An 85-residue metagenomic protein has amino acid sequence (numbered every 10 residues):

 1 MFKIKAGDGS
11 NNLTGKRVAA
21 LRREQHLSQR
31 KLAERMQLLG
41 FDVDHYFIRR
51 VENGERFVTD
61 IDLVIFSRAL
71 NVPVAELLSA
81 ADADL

Functional and structural regions predicted by a protein language model:
M1-Q25: A short, Lys/Arg-rich alpha-helix, primarily the initiator
F2-D8, R68, A75-L85: Short, charged recognition helix plus adjacent turn of helix-turn-helix-like nucleic-acid-binding domains
L13-K16, L27, V43, V58-I61: Residue-level signal for the short linker/turn that defines the boundary of a DNA-recognition helix
L21, R35, V51, A80: Residues in the recognition helix of alpha-helical DNA-binding motifs
R23, E34, R68: Alpha-helical residues within the helix-turn-helix
H26-R50: Short alpha-helical DNA-recognition segment
E55, T59-E76: DNA major-groove recognition helix of helix-turn-helix/homeodomain DNA-binding modules
